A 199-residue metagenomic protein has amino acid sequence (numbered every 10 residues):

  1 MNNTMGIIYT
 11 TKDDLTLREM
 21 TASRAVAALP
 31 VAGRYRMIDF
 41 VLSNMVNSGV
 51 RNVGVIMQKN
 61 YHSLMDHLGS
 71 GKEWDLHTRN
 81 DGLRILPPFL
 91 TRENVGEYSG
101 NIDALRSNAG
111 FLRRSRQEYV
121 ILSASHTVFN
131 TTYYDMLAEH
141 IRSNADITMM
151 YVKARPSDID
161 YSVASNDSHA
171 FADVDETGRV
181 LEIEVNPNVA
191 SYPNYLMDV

Functional and structural regions predicted by a protein language model:
M1-V199: Unchanged
